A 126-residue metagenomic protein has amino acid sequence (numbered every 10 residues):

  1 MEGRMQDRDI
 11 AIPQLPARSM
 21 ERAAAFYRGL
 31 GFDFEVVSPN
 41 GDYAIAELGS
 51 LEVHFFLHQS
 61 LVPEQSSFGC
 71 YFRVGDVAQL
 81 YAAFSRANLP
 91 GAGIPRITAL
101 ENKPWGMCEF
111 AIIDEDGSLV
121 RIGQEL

Functional and structural regions predicted by a protein language model:
M1-E21, C70, E125-L126: N-terminal beta-strand motif that seeds the catalytic metal site of vicinal oxygen chelate
Q6-D9, V62-S67, P104: Short glycine-enriched loop/turn motifs at secondary-structure junctions
M20, C70-L119: Vicinal oxygen chelate
E21-L30, F110: Conserved active-site alpha-helix within GNAT-family acetyltransferase domains
R28-E35, N88-P90: Conserved acetyl-CoA-binding loop of GNAT-fold acetyltransferases
F34-F68, L119-Q124: Conserved short beta-strand elements that form part of the metal-binding/catalytic scaffold of enzyme active sites
H58, I97, E101, Q124-L126: Acetyl-CoA-dependent GNAT
